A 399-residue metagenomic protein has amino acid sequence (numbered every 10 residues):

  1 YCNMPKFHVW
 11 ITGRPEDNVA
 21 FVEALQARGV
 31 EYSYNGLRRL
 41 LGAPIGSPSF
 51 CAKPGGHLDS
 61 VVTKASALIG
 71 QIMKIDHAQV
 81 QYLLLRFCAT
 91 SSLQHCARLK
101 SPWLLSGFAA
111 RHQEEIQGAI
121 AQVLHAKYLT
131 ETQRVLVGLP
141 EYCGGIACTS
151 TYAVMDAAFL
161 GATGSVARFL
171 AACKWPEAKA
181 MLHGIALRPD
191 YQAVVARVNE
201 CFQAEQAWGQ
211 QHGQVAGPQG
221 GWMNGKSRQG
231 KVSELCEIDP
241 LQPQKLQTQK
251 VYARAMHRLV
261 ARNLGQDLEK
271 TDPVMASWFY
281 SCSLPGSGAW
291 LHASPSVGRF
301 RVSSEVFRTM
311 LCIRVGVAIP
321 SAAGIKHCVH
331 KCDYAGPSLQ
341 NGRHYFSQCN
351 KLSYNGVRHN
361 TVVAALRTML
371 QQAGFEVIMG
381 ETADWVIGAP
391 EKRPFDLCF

Functional and structural regions predicted by a protein language model:
Y1-F399: Nucleic-acid-interacting cores, centered on viral/eukaryotic replication and modification enzymes
